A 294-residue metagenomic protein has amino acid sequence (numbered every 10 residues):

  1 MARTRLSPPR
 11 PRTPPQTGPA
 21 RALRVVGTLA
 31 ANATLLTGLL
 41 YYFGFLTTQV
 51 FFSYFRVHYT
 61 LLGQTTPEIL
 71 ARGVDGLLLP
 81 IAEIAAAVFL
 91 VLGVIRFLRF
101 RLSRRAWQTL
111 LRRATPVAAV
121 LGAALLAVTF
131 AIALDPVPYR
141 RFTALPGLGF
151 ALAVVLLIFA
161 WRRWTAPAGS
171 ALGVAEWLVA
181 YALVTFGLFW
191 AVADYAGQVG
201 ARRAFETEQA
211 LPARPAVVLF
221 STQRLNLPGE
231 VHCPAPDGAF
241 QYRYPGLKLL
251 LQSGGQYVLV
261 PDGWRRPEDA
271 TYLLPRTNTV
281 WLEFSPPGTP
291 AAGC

Functional and structural regions predicted by a protein language model:
M1-T109: Membrane-anchoring hydrophobic segments
L46-T48, L126-P138: Juxtamembrane "helix-exit" motif on the non-cytosolic side of transmembrane helices
A71-L79, A133-A144: Membrane-helix interface and helix-disruption motif detector
A85-G93, L121-T129, F150-I158: Hydrophobic core of alpha-helical transmembrane segments in multi-pass integral membrane proteins
R105-V128, L148-F150, G173-L183: Transmembrane alpha-helical segments of multi-pass membrane proteins
D135-P136, A144-T185: Cytosolic-side transmembrane helix boundary signature
P167-P212: Internal/C-terminal transmembrane anchor helices
P215-C294: Extracytosolic and intramembrane catalytic regions of membrane-associated proteins in envelope/secretory systems
